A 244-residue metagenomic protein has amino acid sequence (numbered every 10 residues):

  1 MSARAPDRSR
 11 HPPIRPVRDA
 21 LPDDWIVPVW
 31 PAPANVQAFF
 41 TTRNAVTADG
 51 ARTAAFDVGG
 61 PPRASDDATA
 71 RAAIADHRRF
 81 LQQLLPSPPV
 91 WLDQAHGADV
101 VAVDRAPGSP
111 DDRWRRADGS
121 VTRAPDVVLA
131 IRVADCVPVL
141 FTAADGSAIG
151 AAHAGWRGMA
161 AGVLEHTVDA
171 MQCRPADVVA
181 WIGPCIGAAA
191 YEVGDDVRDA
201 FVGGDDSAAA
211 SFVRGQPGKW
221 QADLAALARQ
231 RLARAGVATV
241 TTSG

Functional and structural regions predicted by a protein language model:
M1-G244: Active-site microenvironment for binding and transforming phosphate-containing groups
